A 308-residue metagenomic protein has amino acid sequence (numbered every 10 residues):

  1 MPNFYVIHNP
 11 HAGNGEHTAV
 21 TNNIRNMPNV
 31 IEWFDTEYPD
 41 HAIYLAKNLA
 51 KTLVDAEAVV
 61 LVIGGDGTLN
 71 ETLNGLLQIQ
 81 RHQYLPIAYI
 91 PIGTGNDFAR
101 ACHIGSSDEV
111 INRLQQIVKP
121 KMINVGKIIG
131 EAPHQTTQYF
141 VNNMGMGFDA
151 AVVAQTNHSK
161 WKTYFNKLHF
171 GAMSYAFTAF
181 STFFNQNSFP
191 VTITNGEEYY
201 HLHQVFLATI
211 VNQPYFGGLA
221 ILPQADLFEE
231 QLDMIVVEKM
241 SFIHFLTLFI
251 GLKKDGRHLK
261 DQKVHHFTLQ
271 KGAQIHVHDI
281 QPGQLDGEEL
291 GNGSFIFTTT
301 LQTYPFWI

Functional and structural regions predicted by a protein language model:
M1-I63, N70, N74, I79 (+1 more regions): ATP/NTP phosphate-donor binding region
P10, M144-F148, V211-P214, K239: Glycine-rich beta-alpha junction loops
E16-H17, E71-L73, A99-A101, A151 (+2 more regions): Short glycine-/acidic-enriched loop or helix-start segments at secondary-structure transitions that form or flank
A42, L69-N70, G217, N292: Short, well-ordered alpha-helical microsegments
I79-A88, I92-Y200, Q204: Catalytic core of DAGKc-family lipid kinases
D149, L207-L222, E289: Glycine-rich phosphate/pyrophosphate-binding beta-alpha loops
N195-E197, L202, I221-L222, D226-E229 (+1 more regions): ATP/nucleoside-binding phosphotransfer catalytic cores, i.e., glycine-rich phosphate-binding loops
